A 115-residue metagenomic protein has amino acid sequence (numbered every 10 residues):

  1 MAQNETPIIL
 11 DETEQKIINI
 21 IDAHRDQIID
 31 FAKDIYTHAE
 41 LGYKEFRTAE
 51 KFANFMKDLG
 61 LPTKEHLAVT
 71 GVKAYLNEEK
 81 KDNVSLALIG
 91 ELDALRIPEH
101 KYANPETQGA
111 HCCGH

Functional and structural regions predicted by a protein language model:
Q3-C112: Acidic/His- and Gly-rich active-site-bordering loop/insert found across diverse amide/peptide-bond hydrolases
H115: Short, conserved phosphate/pyrophosphate- and ester-handling motifs at nucleotide-, phospho-/glycolipid
